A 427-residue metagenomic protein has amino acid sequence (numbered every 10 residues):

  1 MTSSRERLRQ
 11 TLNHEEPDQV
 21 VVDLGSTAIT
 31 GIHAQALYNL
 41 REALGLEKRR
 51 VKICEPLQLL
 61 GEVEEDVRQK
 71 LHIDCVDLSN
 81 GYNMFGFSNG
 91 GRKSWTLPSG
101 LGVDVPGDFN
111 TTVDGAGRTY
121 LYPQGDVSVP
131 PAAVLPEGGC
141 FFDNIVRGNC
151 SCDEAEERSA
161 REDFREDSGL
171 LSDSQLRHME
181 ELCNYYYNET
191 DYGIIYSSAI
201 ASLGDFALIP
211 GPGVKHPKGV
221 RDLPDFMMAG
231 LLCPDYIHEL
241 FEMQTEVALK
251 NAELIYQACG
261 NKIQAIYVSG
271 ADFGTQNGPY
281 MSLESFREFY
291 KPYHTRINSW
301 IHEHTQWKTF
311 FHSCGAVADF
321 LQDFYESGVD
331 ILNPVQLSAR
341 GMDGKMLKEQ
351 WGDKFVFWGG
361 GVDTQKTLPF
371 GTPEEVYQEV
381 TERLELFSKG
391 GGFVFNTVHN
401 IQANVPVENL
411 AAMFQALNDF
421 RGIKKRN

Functional and structural regions predicted by a protein language model:
M1-E42, L46-I53, L135-N427: Active-site loop segments of alpha/beta catalytic cores
N13, Q58-L60, P98, G102 (+2 more regions): Compositionally biased amphipathic helical and low-complexity segments enriched in hydrophobic
V22, R68, V76, T111 (+3 more regions): Generic structural hydrophobic/aromatic packing signal, biased to beta-strands
L37, R41-G86: Segments that shape or occlude catalytic/ligand-binding pockets
D66-K70, L101-G102, T112, Y185-E189: Short, charge-rich binding segments
D77-K93, S198-L203: Short, glycine/charge-rich beta-strand/loop segments that flank catalytic centers and engage negatively charged groups
M84-E157: A contiguous, low-structure linker/loop signature
